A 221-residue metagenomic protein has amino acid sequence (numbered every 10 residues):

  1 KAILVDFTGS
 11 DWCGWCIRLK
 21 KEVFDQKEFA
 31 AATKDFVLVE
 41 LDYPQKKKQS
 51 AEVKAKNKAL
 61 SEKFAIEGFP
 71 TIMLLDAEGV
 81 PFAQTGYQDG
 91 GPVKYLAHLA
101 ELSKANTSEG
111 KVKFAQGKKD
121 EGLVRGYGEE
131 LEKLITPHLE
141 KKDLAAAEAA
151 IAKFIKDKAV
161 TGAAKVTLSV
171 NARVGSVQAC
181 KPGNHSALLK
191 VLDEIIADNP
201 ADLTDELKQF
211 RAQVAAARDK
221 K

Functional and structural regions predicted by a protein language model:
K1-C13, L38: Short active-site neighborhood of thiol/selenol oxidoreductases, capturing the structured segment around
T8, I17-K21, L75: Detector for the c-type heme attachment site
C13-C16, K48-Q49, P81-A83: Extracytoplasmic/secreted cell-surface and envelope-processing proteins
W15-K34: Typically the conserved alpha-helix immediately C-terminal to a functionally engaged Cys/Sec in thioredoxin-like
E22-F24, A59-S108: Non-catalytic, surface beta->alpha helical segment in thiol-disulfide oxidoreductase systems
A30-D35, F64-G68: Extracellular/periplasmic catalytic domains that process cell-envelope and extracellular macromolecules
Y43-E67: Structural alpha/beta surface segment adjacent to cysteine/selenocysteine redox centers across thiol/disulfide enzymes
L96-K221: Non-globular targeting/processing and membrane-anchoring segments
